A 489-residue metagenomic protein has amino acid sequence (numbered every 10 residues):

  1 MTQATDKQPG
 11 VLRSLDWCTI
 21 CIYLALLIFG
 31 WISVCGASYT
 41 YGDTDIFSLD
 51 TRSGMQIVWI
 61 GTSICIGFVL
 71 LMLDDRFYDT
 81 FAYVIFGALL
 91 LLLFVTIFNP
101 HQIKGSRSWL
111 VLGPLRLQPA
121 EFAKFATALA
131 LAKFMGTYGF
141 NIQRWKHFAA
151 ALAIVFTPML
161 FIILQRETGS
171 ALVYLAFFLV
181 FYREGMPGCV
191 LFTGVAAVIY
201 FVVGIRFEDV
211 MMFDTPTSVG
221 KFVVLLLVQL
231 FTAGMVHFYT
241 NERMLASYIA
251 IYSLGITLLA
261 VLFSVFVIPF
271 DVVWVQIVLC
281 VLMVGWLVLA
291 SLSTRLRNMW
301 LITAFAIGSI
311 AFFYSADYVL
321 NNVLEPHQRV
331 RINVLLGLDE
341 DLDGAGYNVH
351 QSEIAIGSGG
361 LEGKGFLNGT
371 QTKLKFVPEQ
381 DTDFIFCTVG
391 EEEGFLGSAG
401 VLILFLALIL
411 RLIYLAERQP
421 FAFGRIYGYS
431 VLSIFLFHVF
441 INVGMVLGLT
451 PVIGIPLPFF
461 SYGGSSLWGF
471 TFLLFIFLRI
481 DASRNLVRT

Functional and structural regions predicted by a protein language model:
M1-P9, T232-H237, Y248-L262, N442-T489: A juxtamembrane structural motif centered on a specific transmembrane helix
K7-Y23: N-terminal membrane topogenic signal
V11-L12, F148, L374-V377, Q419-P420: Helix-boundary and loop/linker segments of multi-pass membrane transporters
I22-S33, T40-G42, I46-D343, C387-M445 (+2 more regions): Hydrophobic alpha-helical transmembrane segments of multi-pass inner membrane proteins, especially in bacterial systems
P114-A123, Q165-R166, G360, V452-T471: Glycine/serine-rich anion-binding loops at beta->alpha junctions that coordinate negatively charged ligand groups
E167-L172, G363-G369, Q380-T382, I453 (+2 more regions): Transmembrane helix boundary and interhelical junction motifs in multipass membrane proteins
E353-I356, G360-E393: Long extracytoplasmic/lumenal interhelical loops at the membrane interface of multi-pass membrane proteins
